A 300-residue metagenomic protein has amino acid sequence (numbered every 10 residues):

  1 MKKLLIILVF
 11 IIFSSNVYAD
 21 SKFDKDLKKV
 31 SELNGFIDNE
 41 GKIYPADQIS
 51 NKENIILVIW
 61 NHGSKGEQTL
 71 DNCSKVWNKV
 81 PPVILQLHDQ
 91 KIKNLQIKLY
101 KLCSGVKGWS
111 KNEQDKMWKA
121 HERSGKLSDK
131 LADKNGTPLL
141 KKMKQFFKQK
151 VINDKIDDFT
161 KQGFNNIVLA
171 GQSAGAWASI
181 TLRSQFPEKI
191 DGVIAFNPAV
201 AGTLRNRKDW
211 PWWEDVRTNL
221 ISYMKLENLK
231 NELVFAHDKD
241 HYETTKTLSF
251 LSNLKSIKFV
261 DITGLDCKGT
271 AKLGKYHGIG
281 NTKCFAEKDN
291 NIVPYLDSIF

Functional and structural regions predicted by a protein language model:
L4-F13: Sec-dependent N-terminal signal peptides
D20-S50: N-terminal cap/lid segment of alpha/beta-hydrolase-fold proteins
I49-D89: Short, surface-exposed "cap/lid" segments of acyl-processing enzymes
I84-N112, K116-K119: Conserved alpha/beta-hydrolase
N112-Q162: Alpha/beta-hydrolase active-site loop
A170-G175, S179: Gly/Ala-rich beta-loop-alpha elbow adjacent to hydrolase catalytic centers
A195-G264: The feature captures the conserved acid-bearing segment of alpha/beta-hydrolase catalytic domains
L254-F300: C-terminal catalytic histidine-bearing segment of alpha/beta-hydrolase fold enzymes
